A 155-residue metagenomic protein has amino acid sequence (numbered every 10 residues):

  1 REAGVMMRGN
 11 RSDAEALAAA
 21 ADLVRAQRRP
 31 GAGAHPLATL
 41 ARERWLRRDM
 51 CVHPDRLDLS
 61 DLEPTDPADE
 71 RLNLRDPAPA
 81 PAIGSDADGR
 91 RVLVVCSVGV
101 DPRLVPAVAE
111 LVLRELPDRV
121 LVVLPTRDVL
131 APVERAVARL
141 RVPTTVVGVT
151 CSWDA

Functional and structural regions predicted by a protein language model:
R1-A155: Charged, terminal alpha-helix-loop-beta segments that serve as non-catalytic nucleic-acid engagement and/or assembly
